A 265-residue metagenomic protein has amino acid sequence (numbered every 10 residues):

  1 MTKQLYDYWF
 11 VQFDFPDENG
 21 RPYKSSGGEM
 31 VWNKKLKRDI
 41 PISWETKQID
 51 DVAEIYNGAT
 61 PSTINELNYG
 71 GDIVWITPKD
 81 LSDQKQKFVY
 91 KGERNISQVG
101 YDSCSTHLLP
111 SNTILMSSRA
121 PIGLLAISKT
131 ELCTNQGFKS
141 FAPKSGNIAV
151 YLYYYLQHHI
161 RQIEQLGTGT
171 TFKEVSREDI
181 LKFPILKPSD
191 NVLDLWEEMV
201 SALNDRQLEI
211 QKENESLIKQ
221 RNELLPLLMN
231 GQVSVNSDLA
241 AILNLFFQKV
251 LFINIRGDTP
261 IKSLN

Functional and structural regions predicted by a protein language model:
M1-Q4, G27-T60, K182, D190-E197 (+2 more regions): Non-catalytic DNA-recognition/assembly elements of restriction-modification systems
E18-N19, S25, L36-K37, I42-K87 (+4 more regions): Low-complexity, Lys/Gly-biased intrinsically disordered segments
L36, G137-K139, D179-F183: Short amphipathic alpha-helical segments
E54, E66, T77-K79, K144-S145 (+5 more regions): Extended non-membrane alpha-helical scaffolds
T77-K79, E93-H159, L166-G167, S176-R177: A short beta-sheet element
